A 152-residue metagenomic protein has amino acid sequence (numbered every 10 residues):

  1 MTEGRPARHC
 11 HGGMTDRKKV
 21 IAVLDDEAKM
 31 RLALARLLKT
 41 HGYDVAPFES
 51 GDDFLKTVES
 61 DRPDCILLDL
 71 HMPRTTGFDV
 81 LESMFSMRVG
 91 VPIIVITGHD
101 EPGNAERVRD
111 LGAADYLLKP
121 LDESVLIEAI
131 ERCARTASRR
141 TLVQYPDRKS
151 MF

Functional and structural regions predicted by a protein language model:
E27-A46, L111, C133: Two-component/phosphorelay signaling modules centered on CheY-like receiver
E49-S50, T76-D79: Acidic catalytic/metal-coordinating carboxylates
D61-L67: Active-site beta3 strand of CheY-like receiver
M72: Receiver (REC) domain active-site loop signature in two-component systems and cognate sites in sensor histidine kinases
D79, D100-D115: Alpha4 helix (beta4-alpha4-beta5 surface) of REC/receiver domains from two-component response regulators
G103, L121-E131: C-terminal output helix
R135-F152: CheY-like receiver
